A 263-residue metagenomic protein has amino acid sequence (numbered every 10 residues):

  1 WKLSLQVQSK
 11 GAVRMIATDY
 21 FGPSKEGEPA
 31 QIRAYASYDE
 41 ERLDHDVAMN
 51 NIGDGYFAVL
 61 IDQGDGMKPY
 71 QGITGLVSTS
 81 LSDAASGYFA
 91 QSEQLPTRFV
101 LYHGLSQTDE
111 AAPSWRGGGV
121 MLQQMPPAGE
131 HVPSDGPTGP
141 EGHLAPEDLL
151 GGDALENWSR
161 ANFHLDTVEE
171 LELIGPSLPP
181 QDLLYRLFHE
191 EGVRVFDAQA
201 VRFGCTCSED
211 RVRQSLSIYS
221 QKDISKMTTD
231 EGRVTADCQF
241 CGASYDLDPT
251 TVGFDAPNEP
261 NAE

Functional and structural regions predicted by a protein language model:
W1-D197: Interaction interfaces in information-processing and related assembly proteins
N162-E263: Cys/His-clustered metal-coordination modules, chiefly Zn-binding fingers
